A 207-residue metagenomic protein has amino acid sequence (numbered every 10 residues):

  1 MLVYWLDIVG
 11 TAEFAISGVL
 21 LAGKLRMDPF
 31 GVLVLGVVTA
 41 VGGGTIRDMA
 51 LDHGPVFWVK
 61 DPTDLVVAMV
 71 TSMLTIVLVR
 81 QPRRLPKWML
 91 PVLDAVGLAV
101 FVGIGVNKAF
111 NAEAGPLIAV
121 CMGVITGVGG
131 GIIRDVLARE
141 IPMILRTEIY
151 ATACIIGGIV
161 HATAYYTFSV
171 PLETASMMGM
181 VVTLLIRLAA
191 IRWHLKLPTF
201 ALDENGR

Functional and structural regions predicted by a protein language model:
M1-T11, V56-V70, G115-G127: Structural signature of hydrophobic alpha-helical transmembrane segments
M1-V41, T45-G54: N-terminal topogenic module of multi-pass integral membrane proteins
M1-W5, M49-V59, I104-I118, T163-T174: Helix-coil boundary and interhelical linker segments in multi-pass alpha-helical membrane proteins
L2-W5, I118, T126-V128, I132-R207: C-terminal transmembrane helix-loop-helix hairpin of multi-pass membrane proteins
F14, L35-G43, T63, V67-T71 (+9 more regions): Alpha-helical transmembrane segments in multi-pass membrane proteins
A15-L25, D48, L74-K87, I132-M143 (+1 more regions): C-terminal ends of transmembrane helices
F30-V38, D61-L65, P86-G97, M122 (+2 more regions): Cytoplasmic-side transmembrane-helix entry/capping segments in multi-pass membrane proteins
V70-K108: Ordered, amphipathic secondary-structure segments that act as subunit-interaction surfaces in large macromolecular
